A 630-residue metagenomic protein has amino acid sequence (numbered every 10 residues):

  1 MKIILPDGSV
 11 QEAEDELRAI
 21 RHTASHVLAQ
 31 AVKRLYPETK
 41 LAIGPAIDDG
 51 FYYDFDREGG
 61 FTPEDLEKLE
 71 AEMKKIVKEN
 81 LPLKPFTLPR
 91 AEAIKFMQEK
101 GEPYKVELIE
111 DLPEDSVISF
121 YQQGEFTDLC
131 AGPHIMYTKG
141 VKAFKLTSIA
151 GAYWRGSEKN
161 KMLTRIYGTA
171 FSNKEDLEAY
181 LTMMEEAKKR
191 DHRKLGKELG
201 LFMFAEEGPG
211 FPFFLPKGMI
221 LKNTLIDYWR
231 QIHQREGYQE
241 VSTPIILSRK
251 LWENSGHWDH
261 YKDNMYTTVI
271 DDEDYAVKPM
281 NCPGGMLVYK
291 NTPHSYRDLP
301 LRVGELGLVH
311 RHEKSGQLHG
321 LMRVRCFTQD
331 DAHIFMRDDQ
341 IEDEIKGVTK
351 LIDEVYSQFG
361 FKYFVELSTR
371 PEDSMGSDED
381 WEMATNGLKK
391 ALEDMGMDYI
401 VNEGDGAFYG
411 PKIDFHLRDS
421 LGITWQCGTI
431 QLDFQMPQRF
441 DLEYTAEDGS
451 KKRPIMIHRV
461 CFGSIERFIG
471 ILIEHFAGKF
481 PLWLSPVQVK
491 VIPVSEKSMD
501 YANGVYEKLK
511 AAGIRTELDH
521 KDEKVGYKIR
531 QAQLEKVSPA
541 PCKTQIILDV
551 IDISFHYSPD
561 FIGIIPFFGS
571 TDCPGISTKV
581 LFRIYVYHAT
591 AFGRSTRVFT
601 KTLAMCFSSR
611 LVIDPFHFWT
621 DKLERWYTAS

Functional and structural regions predicted by a protein language model:
M1-K40, D48-S554, P559, G569 (+3 more regions): NTP/phosphate- and nucleic-acid-binding module
P45: Structural signature of FAD isoalloxazine-binding scaffolds in flavoprotein oxidoreductases
L548, L581-F582, L603, L611 (+1 more regions): Leucine-biased recognition of intrinsically disordered, low-complexity hydrophobic segments
F555-Y557, F561, F567-F568, F582-Y587 (+5 more regions): Aromatic (phenylalanine/tyrosine) cluster motif
I576-K579, I613, T620, T628: Ser/Thr-rich, low-complexity intrinsically disordered segments
